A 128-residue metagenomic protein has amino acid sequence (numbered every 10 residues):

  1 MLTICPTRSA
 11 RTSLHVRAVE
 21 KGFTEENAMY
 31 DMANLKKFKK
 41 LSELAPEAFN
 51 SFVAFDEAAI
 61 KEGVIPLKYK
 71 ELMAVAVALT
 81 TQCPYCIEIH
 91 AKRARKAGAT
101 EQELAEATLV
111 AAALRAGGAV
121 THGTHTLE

Functional and structural regions predicted by a protein language model:
M1-T3: Methionine residue identity
C5, A18-E71, T121-E128: Acidic, glycine/proline-rich low-complexity segments that act as flexible tails and inter-domain linkers
N50, E88-E103, L127: Iron-sulfur (Fe-S) cluster-binding segments and ferredoxin-like electron-carrier domains, especially [2Fe-2S]
V64-T81, Q102-T108: Immediate flanking context of iron-sulfur cluster ligation sites
C83-C86: Short cysteine clusters
L104-E128: C-terminal structural segments of small proteins and small subunits
